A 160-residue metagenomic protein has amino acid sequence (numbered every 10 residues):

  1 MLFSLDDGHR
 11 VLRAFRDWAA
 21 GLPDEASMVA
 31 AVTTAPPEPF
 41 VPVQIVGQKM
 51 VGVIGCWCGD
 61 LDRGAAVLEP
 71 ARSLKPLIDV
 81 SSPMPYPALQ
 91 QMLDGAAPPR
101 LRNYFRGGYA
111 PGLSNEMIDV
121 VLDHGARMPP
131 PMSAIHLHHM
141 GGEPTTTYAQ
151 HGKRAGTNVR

Functional and structural regions predicted by a protein language model:
M1-R160: Soluble FAD-dependent oxygen oxidases
